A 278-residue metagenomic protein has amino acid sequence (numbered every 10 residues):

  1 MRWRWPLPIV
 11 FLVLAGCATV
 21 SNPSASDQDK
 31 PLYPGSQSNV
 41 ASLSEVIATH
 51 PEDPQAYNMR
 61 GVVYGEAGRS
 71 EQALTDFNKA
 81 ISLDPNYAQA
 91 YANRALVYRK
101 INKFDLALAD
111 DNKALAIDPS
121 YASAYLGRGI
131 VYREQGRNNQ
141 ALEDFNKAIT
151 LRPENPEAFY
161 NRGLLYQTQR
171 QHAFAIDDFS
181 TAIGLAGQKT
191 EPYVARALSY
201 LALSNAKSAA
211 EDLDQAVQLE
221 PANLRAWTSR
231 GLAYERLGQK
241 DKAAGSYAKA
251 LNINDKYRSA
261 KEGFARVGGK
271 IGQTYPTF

Functional and structural regions predicted by a protein language model:
M1-C17: Sec-dependent bacterial lipoprotein signal peptides
V13-T75, S82, G272-F278: N-terminal leader/linker segments that initiate helical-solenoid repeat arrays
A18-Q28, P34, E235-F278: Terminal, low-structured helical/coil segments at or just beyond the last alpha-helical repeat
Y33-S42, G68-K79, I101-K113, Q135-K147 (+4 more regions): Structural signature of tandem alpha-helical TPR/SEL1-like repeats, specifically the intra-repeat loop/turn
P54-Q55, A88-Q89, A122-S123, P156-E157 (+4 more regions): Helix-start (N-cap) detector for alpha-helical repeat units in TPR-like alpha-solenoids, especially tetratricopeptide
G65, S82, A92, L96-R99 (+9 more regions): Position-specific recognition of the canonical hydrophobic site in helix A of tetratricopeptide repeat
